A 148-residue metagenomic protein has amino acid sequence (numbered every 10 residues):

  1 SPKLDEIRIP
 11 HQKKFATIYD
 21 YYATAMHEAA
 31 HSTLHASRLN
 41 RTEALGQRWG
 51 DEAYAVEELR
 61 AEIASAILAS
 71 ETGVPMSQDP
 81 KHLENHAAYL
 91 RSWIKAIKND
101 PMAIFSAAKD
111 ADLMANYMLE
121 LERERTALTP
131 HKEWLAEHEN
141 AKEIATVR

Functional and structural regions predicted by a protein language model:
S1-E6: Catalytic zinc-binding patch centered on the HExxH motif and its immediate surroundings that defines zinc-dependent
I7-T24: Short pre-active-site segment immediately N-terminal to the catalytic Zn-binding motif
Y22, E57-R60, A107: Hydrophobic (often cysteine-bearing) scaffold residues that line and stabilize catalytic clefts of nucleotide/cofactor
A23-A36, A61: Active-site recognition of the HExxH zinc-binding catalytic motif
H31, H35-L39, V74, E120: Conserved helix-loop functional segments at active or binding sites
T33-L59, P80-L90: Post-HEXXH active-site segment of zinc metalloproteases
A55-E71: An active-site-proximal "capping" alpha-helix that borders the catalytic cofactor pocket
A66-E143: Long, well-structured alpha-helical subdomains associated with metal-dependent extracellular/ecto-lumenal hydrolases
